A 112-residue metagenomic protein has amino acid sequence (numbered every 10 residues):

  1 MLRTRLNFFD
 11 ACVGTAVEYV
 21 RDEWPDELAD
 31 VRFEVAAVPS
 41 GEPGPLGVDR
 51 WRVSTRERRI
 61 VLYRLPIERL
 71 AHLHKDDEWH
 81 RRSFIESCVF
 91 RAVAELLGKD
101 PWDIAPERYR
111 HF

Functional and structural regions predicted by a protein language model:
R3, N7-D10: Phosphate/ribose-recognition catalytic cores of enzymes acting on nucleotide-derived substrates
L6, R21, D77-E78: Short, structured coil/loop segments at alpha-helix boundaries
A11-P66: Auxiliary, metal-adjacent structural segments of Zn-dependent hydrolase domains
V48-E86, L96-F112: Active-site scaffold of zinc-dependent metalloenzymes
V89: A conserved beta-strand element that flanks and buttresses the S-adenosyl-L-methionine
A92: Walker B catalytic acidic pair
